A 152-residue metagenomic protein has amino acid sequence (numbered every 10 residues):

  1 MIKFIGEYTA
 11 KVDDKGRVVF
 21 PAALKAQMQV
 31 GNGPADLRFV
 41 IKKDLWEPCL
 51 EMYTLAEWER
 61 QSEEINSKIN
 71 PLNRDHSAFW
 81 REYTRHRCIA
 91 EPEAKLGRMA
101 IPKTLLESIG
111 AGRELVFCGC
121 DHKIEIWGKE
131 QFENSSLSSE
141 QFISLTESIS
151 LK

Functional and structural regions predicted by a protein language model:
M1-Y8, D14, L24-L96, K103-K152: Flexible "stalk/tail and boundary" regions
